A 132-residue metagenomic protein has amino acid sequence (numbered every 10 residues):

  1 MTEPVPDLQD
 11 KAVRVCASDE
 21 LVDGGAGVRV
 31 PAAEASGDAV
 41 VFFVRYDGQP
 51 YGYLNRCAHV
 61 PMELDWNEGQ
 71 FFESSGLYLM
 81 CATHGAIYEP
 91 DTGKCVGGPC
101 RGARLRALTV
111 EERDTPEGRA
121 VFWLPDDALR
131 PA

Functional and structural regions predicted by a protein language model:
M1-S75, E89-P90, R104-A132: N-terminal pre-ligand scaffold of iron-sulfur
C57, C81-H84: Short cysteine clusters
Y78: A short acidic, glycine-rich active-site loop that binds or catalyzes chemistry on phosphate/adenosine moieties
G85, K94-V96: A conserved acidic, glycine/proline-rich C-terminal tail/linker
V96-G102: C-terminal structural segments of small proteins and small subunits
